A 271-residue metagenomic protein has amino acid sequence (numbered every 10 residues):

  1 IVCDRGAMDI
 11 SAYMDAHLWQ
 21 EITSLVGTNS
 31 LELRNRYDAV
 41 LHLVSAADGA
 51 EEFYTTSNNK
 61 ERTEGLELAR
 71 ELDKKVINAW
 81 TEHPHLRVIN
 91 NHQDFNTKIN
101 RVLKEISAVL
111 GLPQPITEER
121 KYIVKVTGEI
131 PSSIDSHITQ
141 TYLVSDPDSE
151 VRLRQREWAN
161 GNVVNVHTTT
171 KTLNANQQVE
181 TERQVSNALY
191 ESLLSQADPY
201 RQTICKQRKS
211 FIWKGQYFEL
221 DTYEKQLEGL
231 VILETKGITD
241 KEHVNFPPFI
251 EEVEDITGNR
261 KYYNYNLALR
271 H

Functional and structural regions predicted by a protein language model:
I1-D4, H42, V88-N90, E234: A structural signal for short, well-ordered beta-strand segments and their strand-loop junctions that often border
I1-G6, E219-Y223: Conserved acidic functional residues
C3-E71, A79: ATP-dependent NMP and nucleoside kinases share a basic, alpha-helical "lid"
D9, A47, R87, Q93-F95 (+1 more regions): Residue-level detector of flexible, active-site-proximal loop/helix-junction positions within diverse enzyme catalytic
N35-H42, K75-H83, L153-E157, T257-G258 (+1 more regions): Low-complexity, flexible helical/coil segments
N59, L68-I123: NTP-dependent small-molecule kinase module
R62-A69, D73, F211, E224-E228: Short amphipathic alpha-helix initiation/capping segments at coil-to-helix junctions
N96-T97, K104-H271: Phosphate-end processing signature that detects enzymes handling 5′-triphosphorylated RNA and polyphosphate
